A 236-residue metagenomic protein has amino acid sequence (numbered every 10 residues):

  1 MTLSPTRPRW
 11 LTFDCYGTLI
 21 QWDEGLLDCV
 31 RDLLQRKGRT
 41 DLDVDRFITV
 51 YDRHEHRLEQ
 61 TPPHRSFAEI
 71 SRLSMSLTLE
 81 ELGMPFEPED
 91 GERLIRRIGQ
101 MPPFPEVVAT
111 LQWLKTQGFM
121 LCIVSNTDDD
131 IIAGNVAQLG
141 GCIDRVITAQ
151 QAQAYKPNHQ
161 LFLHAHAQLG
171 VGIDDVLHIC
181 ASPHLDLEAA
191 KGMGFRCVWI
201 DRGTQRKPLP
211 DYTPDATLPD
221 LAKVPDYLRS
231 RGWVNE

Functional and structural regions predicted by a protein language model:
M1-L11, L42, P85, V108 (+2 more regions): Asp-based, Mg2+/Mn2+-dependent phosphohydrolase catalytic module
L3-P105, T116: N-terminal helical cap/lid subdomain that shapes the substrate entry/recognition surface in HAD-like hydrolases
